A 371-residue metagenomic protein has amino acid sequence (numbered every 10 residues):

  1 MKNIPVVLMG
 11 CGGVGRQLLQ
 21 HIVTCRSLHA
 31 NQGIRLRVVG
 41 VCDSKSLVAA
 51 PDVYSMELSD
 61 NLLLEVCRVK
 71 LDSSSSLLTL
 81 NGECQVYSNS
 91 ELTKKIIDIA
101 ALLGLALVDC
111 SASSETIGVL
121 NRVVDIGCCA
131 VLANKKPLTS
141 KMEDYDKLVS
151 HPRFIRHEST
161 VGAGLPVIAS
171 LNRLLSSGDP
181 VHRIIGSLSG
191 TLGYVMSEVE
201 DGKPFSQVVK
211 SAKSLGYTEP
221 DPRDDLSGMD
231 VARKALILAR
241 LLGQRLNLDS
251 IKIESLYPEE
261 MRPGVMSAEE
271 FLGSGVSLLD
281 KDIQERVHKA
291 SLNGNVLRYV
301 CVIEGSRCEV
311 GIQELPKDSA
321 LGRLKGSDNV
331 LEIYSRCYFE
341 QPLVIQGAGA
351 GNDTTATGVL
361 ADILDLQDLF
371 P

Functional and structural regions predicted by a protein language model:
M1-D125: N-terminal glycine-/serine-/threonine-rich beta1-alpha1-beta2 phosphate-ribose binding loop of Rossmann-like
M1-L8, G12-R26, Q32, R37-G40 (+4 more regions): NAD(P)-dependent dehydrogenase/reductase Rossmann-like domain
D109-C110, N134-K135, D225, V276: A generic secondary-structure micro-motif detector that highlights 1-2 residue hydrophobic/ambivalent hotspots embedded
S113-I126, K135-L174: Rossmann-fold NAD(P)-binding glycine/threonine-rich loop
I126-A130, G190: Glycine-enriched alpha-helix->loop->beta-strand junction motifs that scaffold or abut catalytic
A130-V131, I184: Hydrophobic residues within beta-strands of alpha/beta enzymes
